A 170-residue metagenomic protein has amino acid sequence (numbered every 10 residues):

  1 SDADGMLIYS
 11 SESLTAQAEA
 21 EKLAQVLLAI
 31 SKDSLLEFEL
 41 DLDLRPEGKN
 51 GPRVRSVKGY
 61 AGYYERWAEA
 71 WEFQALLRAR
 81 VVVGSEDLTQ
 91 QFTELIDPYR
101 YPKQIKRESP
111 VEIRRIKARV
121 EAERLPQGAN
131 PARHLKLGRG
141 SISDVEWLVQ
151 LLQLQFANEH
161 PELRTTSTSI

Functional and structural regions predicted by a protein language model:
S1-I170: A nucleotide- and high-energy phosphate-metabolite-utilizing enzyme signature
